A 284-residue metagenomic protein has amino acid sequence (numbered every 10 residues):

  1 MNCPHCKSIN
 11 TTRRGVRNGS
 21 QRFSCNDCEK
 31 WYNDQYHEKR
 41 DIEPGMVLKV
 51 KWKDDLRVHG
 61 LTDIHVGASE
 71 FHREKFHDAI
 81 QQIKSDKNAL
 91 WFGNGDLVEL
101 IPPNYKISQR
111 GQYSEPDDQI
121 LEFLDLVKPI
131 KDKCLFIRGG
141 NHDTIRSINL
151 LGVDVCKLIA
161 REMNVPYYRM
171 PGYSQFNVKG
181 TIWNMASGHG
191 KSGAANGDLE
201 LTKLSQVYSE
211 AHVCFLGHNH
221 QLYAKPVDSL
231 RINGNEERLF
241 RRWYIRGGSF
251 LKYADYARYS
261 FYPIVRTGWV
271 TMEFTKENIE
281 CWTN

Functional and structural regions predicted by a protein language model:
M1-N2, G19-Q21, E210: Short metal-coordination and nucleic-acid-contact micro-motifs, chiefly zinc-binding Cys/His arrays
H5-S8, D27: Short, cysteine/histidine-rich loop/knuckle motifs that typically chelate Zn2+
T12-R17, Q35-E38: Short Cys/His-rich "knuckle" micro-motifs
N18-W31: Cysteine-rich micro-motifs
G45-L48, W52, L56, L61 (+1 more regions): Core catalytic region of metal-dependent phosphoesterases/phosphodiesterases, especially metallo-beta-lactamase-like
K49-H59, S174-M185, L239-R242: Beta-strand-turn-beta hairpins that frame and shape the catalytic cleft of phosphate-ester-processing enzymes
G60-D63, L90-D96, C134-N141, R169 (+3 more regions): Active-site neighborhood of phospho(di)ester-bond hydrolases with catalytic His/Asp-centered motifs
N184-A186, K191-E280: Conserved beta-sheet core of the metallophosphoesterase superfamily
